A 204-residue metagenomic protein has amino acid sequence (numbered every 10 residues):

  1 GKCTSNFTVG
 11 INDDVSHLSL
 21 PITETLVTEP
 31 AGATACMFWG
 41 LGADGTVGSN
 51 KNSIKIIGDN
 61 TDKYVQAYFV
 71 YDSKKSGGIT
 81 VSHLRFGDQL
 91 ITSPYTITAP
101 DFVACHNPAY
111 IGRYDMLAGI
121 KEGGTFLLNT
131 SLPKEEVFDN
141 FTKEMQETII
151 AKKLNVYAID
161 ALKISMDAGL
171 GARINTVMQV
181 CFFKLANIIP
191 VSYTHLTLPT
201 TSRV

Functional and structural regions predicted by a protein language model:
G1-A35, S202: Flexible inter-domain linker/hinge segments
G32-G42, T46-L196, S202-R203: Active-site cofactor/cluster-binding pocket
